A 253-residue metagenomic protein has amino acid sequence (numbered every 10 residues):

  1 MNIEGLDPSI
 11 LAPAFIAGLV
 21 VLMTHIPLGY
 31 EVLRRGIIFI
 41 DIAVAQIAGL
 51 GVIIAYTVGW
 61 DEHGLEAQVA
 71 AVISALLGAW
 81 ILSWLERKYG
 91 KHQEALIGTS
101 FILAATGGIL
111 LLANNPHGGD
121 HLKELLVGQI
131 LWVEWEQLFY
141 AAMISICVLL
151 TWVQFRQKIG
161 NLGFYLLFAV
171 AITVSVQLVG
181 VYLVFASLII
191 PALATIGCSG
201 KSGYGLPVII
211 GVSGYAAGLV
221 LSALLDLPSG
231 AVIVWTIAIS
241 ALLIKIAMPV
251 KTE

Functional and structural regions predicted by a protein language model:
M1-L6, W60-H63, P116-V133, G218-S222: Membrane-interface helix termini and inter-helical loops of multi-pass transporters
M1-M23, E62-E66, Q93-E94, G163: Membrane-interfacial amphipathic/re-entrant helices at transmembrane-helix boundaries
P8-G59, V174, A192: Single transmembrane alpha-helix segments in multi-pass membrane proteins
Y30-A43, I53-N115, T195-P207, V220-D226 (+1 more regions): Short loop segments and helix-boundary regions at transmembrane helix junctions of multi-pass inner-membrane proteins
A45-A55, T99-L112, W132, Y165-V176 (+2 more regions): Small-residue-rich segments of transmembrane alpha-helices in multi-pass membrane proteins, especially helix faces
L65-V72, G98, Q137-A142, L183-V184 (+1 more regions): Loop-to-transmembrane alpha-helix initiation sites
Y89, Q93-F155, F168-I172: Transmembrane helix-bundle core of multi-pass membrane transporters and related energy-transducing complexes
S213-T252: C-terminal binding/interaction regions
